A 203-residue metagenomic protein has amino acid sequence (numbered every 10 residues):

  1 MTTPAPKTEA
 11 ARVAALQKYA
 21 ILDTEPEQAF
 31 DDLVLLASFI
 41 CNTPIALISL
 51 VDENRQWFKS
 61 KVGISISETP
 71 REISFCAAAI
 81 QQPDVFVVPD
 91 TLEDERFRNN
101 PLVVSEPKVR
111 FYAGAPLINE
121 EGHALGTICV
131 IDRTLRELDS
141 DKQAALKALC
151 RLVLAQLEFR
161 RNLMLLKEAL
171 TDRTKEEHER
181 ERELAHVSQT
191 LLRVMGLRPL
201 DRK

Functional and structural regions predicted by a protein language model:
A14-A15, P44-I45, V51, R55-K61 (+1 more regions): Regulatory sensory and allosteric helical modules in signal-transduction proteins and certain transcription factors
A15-K18, D32, D172-K203: PAS/LOV and related PAS-like sensory modules
D23-R55, V194-K203: Helix-loop-beta substructure at the N-terminus of cytosolic sensory domains that couple signal/ligand detection
R110-E121: A short, aliphatic-rich beta-strand micro-motif
A124: Glycine-rich acetyl-CoA-binding "A-motif" of GNAT/NAT acetyltransferases
T127-R136: Short beta-strand-to-loop transition segments that serve as allosteric relay/switch motifs in sensory/regulatory domains
L138-A155: Amphipathic alpha-helical "output/dimerization" segments
L157-D172: Short alpha-helical interdomain "coupling" segment at the junction between an upstream regulatory sensor module
